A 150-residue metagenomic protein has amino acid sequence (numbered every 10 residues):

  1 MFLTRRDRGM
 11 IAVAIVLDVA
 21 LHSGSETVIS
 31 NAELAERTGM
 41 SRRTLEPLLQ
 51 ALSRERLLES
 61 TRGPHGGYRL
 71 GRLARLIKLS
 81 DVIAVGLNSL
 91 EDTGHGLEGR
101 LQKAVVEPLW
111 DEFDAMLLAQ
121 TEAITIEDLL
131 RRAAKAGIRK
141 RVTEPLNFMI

Functional and structural regions predicted by a protein language model:
M1-V16: Short alpha-helical segments that sit at the start of domains
V28-G39: A short alpha-helical element within helix-turn-helix/winged-helix DNA-binding domains across DNA-binding proteins
E36, S53-R54: Alpha-helical residues within the helix-turn-helix
R43: Key DNA-contact positions within bacterial/archaeal DNA-binding proteins
L49-Q50: Short, hydrophobic-biased segments on the C-terminal half of alpha helices that form "recognition helices"
E55-G71: Beta-hairpin "wing" of winged helix-turn-helix
A74-L97: Conserved segment of winged-helix/HTH DNA-binding domains
E98-I150: C-terminal regulatory/oligomerization modules of transcriptional regulators
